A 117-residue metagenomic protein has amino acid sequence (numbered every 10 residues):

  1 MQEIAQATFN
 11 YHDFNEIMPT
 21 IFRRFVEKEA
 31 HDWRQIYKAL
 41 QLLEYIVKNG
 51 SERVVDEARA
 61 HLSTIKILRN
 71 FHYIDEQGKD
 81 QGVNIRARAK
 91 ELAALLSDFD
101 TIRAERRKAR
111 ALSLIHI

Functional and structural regions predicted by a protein language model:
M1-Q35, I102, R107, L112: Extended alpha-helical interaction segments
E16-R23, T64-Y73: Alpha-helical solenoid scaffolds in eukaryotic proteins
R24-F25, Q41-K48, L92-S97: Hydrophobic residues within the alpha-helices of tandem HEAT/HEAT-like
E29-D32, S51, G82: Short inter-helical turns and helix N-cap capping residues of alpha-solenoid HEAT/ARM repeat scaffolds
N49-A58, A104: Short conserved catalytic/interaction loops centered on acidic-Pro-aromatic/His motifs
I115-I117: Conserved small/polar residues in nucleotide/adenosyl-binding loops
